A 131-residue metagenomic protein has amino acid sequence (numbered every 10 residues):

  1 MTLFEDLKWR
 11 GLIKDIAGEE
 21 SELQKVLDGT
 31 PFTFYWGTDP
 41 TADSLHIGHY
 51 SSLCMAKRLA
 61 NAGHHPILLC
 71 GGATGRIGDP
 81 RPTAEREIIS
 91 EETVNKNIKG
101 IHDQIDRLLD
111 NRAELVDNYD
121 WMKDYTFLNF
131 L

Functional and structural regions predicted by a protein language model:
M1-L131: NTP-dependent nucleotidyl-transfer catalytic core
